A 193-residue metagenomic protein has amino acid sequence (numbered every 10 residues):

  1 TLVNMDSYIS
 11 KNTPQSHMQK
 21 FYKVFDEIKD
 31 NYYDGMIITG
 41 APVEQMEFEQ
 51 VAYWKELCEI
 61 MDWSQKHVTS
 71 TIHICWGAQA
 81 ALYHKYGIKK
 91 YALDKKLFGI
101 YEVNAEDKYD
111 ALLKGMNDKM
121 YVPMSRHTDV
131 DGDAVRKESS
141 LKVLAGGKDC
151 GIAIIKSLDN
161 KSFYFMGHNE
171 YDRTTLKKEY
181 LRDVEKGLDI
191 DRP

Functional and structural regions predicted by a protein language model:
T1-E49, P193: N-terminal beta1-alpha1 cap of cysteine-dependent amidohydrolase-like domains
T1-N4, I28, Y32, A105-P193: Amide-donor transfer/coupling interface in amidating biosynthetic enzymes
P14-H17, A80-Y83, I100-E102, P123 (+1 more regions): A short linear-motif detector with a strong N-terminal bias
M18, F48, Y53-W54, K89 (+3 more regions): Hydrophobic alpha-helical segments
Q19-Y32, C75-W76, L93-E102, K119: Short, Lys/Arg-enriched charge-dense amphipathic segments
I38-D107: Cysteine-nucleophile active-site neighborhood
